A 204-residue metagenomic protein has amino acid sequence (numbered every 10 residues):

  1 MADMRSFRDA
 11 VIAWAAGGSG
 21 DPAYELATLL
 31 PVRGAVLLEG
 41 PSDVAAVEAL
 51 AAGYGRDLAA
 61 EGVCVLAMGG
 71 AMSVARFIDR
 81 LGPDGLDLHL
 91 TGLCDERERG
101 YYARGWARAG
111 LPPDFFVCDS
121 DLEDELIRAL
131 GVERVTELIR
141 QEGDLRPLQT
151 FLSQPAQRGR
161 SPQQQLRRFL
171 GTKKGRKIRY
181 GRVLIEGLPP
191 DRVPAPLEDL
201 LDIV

Functional and structural regions predicted by a protein language model:
M1-V204: Acidic, divalent-metal-binding catalytic cores of TOPRIM and closely related two-metal-ion phosphodiester/pyrophosphate
